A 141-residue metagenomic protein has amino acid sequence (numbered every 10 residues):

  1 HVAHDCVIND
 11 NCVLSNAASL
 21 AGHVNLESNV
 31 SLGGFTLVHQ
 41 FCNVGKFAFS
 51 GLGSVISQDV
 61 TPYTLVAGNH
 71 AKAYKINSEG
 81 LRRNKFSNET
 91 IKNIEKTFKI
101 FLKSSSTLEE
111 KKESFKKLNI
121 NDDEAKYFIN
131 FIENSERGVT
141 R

Functional and structural regions predicted by a protein language model:
H1-A67, A71-K72: Structural signal for interior beta-strand "rungs" in well-ordered beta-sheet cores of soluble enzyme domains
Y63, N69-R141: Terminal amphipathic alpha-helical/low-complexity segments used for targeting or macromolecular assembly
